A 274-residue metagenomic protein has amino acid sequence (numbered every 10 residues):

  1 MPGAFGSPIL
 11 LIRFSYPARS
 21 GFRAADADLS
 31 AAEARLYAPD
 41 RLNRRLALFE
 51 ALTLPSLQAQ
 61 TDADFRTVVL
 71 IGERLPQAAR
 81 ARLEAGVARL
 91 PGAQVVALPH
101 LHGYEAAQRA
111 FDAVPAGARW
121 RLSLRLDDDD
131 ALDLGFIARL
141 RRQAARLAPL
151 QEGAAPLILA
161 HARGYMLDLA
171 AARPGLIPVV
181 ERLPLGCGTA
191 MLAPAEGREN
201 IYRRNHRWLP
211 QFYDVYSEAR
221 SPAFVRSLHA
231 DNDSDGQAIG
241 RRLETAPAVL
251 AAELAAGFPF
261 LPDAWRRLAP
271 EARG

Functional and structural regions predicted by a protein language model:
P2-G6, L11, R182-G274: C-terminal catalytic/acceptor-binding lobe
S7-I12, S56-L57, F65-L70: Hydrophobic targeting segments
Y16-N43: A solvent-exposed, charged loop/short amphipathic helix patch at secondary-structure junctions
A34, L54-D64, R89-L90: Short, acidic, metal-binding catalytic loop of nucleotide-sugar glycosyltransferases
R41, I71-A79: A conserved acidic beta->alpha catalytic loop
D64-R74, A97-P99: Short beta-strand/loop segment that forms part of the nucleotide-sugar
H102-G117, A131-Y213: Conserved catalytic core of nucleotide-sugar-dependent glycosyltransferases
R121-L126: Short aromatic/hydrophobic "clamp" motif used to bind/position activated sugar donors
